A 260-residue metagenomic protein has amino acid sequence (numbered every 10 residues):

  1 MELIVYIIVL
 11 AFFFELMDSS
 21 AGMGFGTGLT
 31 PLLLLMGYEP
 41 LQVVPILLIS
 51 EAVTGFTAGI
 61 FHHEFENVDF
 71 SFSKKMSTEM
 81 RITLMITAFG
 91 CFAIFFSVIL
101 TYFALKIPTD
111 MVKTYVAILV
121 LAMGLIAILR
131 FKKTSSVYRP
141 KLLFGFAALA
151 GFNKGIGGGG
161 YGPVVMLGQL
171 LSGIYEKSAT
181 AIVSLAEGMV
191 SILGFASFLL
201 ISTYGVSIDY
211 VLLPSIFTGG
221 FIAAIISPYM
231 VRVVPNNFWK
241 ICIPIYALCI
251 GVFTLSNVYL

Functional and structural regions predicted by a protein language model:
M1-S19, G28-Q42, G59-G155, L170 (+1 more regions): Juxtamembrane transmembrane-helix boundary motif
F12-E15, V44-A52, T180-V190, A247: Transmembrane helix-bundle signature of multi-pass membrane transporters/permeases
A21-L29, G157-M166: Transmembrane helix boundary and interhelical junction motifs in multipass membrane proteins
Y38-P40, I174-A179: Helix N-cap / loop-to-helix initiation motif
S50-I60: Small-residue-rich midsections of specific transmembrane alpha-helices
T54, G194, G220: Residue-level signal for conserved functional micro-sites within the alpha-helical transmembrane segments of Major
G188-I201: Alpha-helical transmembrane segments of helical membrane proteins, especially in multi-pass transport, channel
